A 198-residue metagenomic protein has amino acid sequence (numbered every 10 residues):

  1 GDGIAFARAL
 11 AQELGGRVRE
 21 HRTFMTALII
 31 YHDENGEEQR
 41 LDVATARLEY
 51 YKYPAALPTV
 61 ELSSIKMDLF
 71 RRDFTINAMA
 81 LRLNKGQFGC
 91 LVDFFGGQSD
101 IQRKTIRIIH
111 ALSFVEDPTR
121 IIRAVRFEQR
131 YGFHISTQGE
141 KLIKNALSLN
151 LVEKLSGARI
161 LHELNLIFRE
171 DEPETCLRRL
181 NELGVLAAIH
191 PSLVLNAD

Functional and structural regions predicted by a protein language model:
G1-D198: Catalytic cores of the polymerase beta-like nucleotidyltransferase superfamily and closely associated nucleotide
